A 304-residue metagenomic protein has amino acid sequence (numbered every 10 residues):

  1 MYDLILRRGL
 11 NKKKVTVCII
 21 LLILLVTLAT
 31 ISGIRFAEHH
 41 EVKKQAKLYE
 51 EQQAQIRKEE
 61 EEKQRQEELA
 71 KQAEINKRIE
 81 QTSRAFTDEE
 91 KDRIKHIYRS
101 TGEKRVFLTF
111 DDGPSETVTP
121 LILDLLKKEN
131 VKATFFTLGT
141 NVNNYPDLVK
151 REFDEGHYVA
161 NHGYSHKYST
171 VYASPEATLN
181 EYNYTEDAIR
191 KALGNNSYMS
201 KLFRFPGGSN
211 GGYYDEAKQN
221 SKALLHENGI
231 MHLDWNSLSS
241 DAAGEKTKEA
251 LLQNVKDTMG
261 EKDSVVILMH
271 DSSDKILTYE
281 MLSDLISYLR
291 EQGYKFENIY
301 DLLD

Functional and structural regions predicted by a protein language model:
Y2-T109, P114-L121, K127-K128, E249-A250 (+2 more regions): N-terminal pre-catalytic segment of deacetylase/amide-hydrolase enzymes
D3, G9, G33, G102 (+10 more regions): Residue-identity detector for glycine
R57, K63, E68, E74-R78 (+9 more regions): Generic hydrophobic/packing signal
K77-A177, E181-K191, N196-K201: Active-site beta->alpha N-cap acidic-glycine motif
H166-L268, S272-R290, Y294-K295, D301-D304: Catalytic domains of cell-wall/extracellular-matrix polysaccharide-remodeling enzymes, centered on de-N-acetylation
